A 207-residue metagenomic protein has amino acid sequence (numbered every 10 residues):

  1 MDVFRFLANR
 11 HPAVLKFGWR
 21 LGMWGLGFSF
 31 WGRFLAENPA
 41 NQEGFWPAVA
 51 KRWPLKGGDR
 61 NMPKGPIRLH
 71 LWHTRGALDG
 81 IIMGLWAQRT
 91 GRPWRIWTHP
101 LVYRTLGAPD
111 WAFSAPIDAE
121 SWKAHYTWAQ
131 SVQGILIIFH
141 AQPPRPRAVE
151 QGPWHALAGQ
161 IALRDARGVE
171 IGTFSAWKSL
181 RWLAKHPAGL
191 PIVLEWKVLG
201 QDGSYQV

Functional and structural regions predicted by a protein language model:
D2-P54, A108: A transmembrane-helix-recognition feature enriched in membrane-embedded lipid enzymes and envelope glyco-/phospholipid
E37-Q42, W46-V207: Soluble catalytic domains of membrane acyltransferases
